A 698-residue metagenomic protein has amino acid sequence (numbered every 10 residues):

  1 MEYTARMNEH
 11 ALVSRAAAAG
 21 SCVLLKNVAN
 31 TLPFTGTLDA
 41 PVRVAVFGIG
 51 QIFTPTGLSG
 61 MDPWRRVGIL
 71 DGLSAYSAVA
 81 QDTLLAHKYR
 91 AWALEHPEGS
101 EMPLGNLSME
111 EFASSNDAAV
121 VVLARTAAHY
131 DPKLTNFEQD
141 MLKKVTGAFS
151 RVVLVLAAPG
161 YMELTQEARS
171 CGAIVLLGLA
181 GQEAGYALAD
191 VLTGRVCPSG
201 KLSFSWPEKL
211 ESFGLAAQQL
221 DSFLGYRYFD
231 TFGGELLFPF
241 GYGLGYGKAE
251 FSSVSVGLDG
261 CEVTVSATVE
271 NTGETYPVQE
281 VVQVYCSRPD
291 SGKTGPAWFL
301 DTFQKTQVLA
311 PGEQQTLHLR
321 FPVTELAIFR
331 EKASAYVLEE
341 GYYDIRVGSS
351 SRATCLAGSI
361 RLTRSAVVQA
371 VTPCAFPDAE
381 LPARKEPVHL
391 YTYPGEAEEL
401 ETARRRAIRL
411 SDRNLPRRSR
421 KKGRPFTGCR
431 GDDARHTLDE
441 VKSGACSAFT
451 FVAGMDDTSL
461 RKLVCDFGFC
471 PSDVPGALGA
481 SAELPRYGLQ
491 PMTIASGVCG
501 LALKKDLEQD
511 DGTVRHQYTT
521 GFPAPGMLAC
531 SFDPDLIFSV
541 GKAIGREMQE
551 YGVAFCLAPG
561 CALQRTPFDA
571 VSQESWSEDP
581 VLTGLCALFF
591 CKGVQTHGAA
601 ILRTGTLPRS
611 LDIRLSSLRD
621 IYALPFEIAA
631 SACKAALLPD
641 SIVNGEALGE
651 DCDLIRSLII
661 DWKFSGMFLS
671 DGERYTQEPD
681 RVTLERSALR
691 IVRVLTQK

Functional and structural regions predicted by a protein language model:
M1-F329, V337-A353, A370-K698: Glycoside hydrolase catalytic-domain context in secreted enzymes
S334: Extracellular/periplasmic metallocenter environments
A353-Q369: Short beta-strand elements
